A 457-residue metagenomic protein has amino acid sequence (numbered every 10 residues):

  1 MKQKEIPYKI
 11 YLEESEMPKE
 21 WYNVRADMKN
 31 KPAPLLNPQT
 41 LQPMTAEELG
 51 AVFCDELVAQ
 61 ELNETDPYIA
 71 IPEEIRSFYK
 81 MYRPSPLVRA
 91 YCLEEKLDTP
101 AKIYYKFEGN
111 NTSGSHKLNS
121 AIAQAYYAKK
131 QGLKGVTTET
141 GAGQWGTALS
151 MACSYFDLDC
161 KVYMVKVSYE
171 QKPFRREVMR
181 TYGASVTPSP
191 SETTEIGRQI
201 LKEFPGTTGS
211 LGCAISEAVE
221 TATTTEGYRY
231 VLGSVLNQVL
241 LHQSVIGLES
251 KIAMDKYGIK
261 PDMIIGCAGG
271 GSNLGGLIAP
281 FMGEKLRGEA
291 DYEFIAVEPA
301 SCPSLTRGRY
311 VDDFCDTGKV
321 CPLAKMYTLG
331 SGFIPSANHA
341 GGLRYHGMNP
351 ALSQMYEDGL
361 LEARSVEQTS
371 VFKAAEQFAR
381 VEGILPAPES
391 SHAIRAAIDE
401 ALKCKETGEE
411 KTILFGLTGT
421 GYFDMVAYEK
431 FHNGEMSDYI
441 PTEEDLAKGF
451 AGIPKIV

Functional and structural regions predicted by a protein language model:
Q3-L133: Positively charged, low-complexity intrinsically disordered leader regions
Y68-A70, T194, I200-Q238, I246 (+3 more regions): Active-site/ligand-binding loops adjacent to catalytic centers
P86, Y105, K117, Q124 (+11 more regions): Buried hydrophobic positions in well-ordered alpha/beta secondary-structure cores of metabolic enzymes
F107-L118, V136-W145, L236-V239, I265-G270 (+4 more regions): Active-site nucleophile and cofactor-binding loops and adjacent substrate-binding regions of central metabolic enzymes
S120, A128-V167, K260-L274, F294 (+1 more regions): A short, small-residue-rich loop immediately preceding and capping a beta-strand
A123-L133, T147-D159, R180-T181, I278-G288 (+1 more regions): Alpha-helix C-terminal capping segments
T137, W145-T208, S304-F314, M425-N433: Active-site-proximal loop->helix
A268-G276, Q368-G434: Claisen-condensing/thiolase-fold acyl-transfer catalytic domains that form or cleave C-C bonds in fatty acid
